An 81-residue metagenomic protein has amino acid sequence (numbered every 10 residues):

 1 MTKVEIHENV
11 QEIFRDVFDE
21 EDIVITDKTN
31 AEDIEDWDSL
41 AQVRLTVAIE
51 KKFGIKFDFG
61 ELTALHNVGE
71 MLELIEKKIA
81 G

Functional and structural regions predicted by a protein language model:
T2-G81: Phosphopantetheine-dependent thiolation modules in NRPS/PKS and related acyl-activating systems
